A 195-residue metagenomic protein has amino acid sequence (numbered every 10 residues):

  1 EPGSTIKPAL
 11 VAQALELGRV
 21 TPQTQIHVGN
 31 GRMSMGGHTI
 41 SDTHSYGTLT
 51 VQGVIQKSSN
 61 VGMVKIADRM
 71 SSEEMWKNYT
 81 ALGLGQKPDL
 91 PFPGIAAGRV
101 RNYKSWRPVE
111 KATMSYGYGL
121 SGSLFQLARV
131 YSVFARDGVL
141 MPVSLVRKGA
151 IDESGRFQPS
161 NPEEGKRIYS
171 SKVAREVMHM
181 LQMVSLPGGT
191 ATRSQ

Functional and structural regions predicted by a protein language model:
E1-S4, A9-Q195: Beta-lactam-recognizing serine transpeptidase/beta-lactamase-like catalytic domain environment
